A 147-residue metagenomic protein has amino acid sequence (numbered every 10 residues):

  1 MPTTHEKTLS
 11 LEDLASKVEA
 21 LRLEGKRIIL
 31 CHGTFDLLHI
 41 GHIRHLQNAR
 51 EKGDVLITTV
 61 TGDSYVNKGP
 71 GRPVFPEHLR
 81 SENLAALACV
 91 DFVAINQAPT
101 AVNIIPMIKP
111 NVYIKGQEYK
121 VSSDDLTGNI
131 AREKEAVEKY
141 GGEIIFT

Functional and structural regions predicted by a protein language model:
M1-T147: Nucleotidyltransferase catalytic core that binds NTPs
